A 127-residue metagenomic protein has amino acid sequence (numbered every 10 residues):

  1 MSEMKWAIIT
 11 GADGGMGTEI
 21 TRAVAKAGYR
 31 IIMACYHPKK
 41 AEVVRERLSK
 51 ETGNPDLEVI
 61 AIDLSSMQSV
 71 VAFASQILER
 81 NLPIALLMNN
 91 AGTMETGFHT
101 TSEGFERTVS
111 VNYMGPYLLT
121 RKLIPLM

Functional and structural regions predicted by a protein language model:
W6-G11: Conserved N-terminal Rossmann-fold NAD(P)-binding element of oxidoreductases
D13-G14, H37: Conserved glycine-rich cofactor-binding loop
G17-T18: N-terminal Rossmann-fold NAD(P) dinucleotide-binding loop
A27-V43: Conserved glycine-rich Rossmann-like NAD(P)H-binding loop of the short-chain dehydrogenase/reductase
P38, I60-S75: The beta1-alpha1 cofactor-binding region of Rossmann-like NAD(H)/NADP(H)-dependent oxidoreductases
G53-D56, Q76-N89, E95-T100: A glycine-rich helix->loop->beta "capping" turn within Rossmann-like NAD(P)(H)-dependent oxidoreductase domains
T96-S110: Short alpha-helical oligomerization interface
